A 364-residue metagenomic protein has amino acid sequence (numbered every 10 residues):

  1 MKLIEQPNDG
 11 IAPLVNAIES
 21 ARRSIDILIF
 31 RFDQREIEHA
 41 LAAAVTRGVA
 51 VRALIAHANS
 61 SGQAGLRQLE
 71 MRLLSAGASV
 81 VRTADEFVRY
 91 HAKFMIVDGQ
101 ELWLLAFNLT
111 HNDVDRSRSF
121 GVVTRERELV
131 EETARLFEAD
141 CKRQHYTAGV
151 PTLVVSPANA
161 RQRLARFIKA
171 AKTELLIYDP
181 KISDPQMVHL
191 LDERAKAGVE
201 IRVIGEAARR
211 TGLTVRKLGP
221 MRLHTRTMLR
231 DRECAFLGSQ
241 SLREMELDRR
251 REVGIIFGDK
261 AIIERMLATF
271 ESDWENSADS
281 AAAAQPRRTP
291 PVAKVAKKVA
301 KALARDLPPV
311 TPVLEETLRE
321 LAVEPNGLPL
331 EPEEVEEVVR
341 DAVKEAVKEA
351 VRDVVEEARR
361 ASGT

Functional and structural regions predicted by a protein language model:
M1-V15, Q34-L102, F107-Q162, A170 (+1 more regions): PLD/PLD-like phosphodiesterase catalytic module centered on the HKD motif
I18-R22, F167-K172: Flexible, charged surface loops at secondary-structure boundaries
